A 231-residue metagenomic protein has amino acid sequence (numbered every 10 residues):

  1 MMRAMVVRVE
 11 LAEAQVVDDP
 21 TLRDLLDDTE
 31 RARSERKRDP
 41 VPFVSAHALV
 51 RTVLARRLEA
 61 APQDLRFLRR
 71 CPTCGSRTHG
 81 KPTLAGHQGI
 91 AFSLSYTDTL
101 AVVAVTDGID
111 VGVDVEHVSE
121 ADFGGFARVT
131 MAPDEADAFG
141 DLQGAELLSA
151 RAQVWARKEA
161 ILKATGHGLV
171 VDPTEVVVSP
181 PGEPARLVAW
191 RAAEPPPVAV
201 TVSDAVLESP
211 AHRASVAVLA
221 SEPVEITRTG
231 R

Functional and structural regions predicted by a protein language model:
M1-R231: Core catalytic alpha/beta fold that binds nucleotide/phospho-ligands
